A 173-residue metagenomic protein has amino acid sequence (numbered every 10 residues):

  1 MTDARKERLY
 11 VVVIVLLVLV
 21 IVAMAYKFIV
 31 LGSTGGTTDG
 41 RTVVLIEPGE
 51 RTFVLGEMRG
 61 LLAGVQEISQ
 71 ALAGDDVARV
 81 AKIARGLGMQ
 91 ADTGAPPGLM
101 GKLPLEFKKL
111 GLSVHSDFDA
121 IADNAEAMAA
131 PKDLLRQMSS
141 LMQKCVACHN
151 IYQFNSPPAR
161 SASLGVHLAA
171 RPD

Functional and structural regions predicted by a protein language model:
M1-V15: N-terminal positive-inside, membrane-proximal cytosolic segments immediately preceding the first
V11-K27: Hydrophobic membrane-insertion alpha-helices, especially the h-region of bacterial N-terminal signal peptides
V30-D173: Sequence context surrounding c-type heme c attachment/ligation sites in exported
